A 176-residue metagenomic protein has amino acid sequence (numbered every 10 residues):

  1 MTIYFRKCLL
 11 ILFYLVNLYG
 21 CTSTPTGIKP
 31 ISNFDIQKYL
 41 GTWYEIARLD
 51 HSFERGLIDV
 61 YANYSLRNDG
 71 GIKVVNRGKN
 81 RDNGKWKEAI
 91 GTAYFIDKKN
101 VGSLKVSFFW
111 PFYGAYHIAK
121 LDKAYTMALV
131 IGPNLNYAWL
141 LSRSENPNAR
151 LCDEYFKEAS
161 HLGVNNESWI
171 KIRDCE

Functional and structural regions predicted by a protein language model:
M1-L9: Bacterial N-terminal signal peptides that target proteins for export
C8-V16: Sec-dependent N-terminal signal peptides
N17-E176: A beta-rich soluble binding module of mature secreted/lumenal proteins
